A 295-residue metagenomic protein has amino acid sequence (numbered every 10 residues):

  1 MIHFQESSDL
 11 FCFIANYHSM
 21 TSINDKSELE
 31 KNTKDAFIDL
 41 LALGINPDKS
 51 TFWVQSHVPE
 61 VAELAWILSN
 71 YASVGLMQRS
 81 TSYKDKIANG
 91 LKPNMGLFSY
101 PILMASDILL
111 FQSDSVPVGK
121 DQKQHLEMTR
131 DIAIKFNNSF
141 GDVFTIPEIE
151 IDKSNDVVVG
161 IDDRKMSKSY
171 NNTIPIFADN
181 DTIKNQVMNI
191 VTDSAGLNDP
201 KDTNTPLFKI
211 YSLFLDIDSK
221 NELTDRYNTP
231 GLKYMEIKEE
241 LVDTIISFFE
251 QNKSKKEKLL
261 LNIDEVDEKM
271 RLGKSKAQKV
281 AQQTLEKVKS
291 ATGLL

Functional and structural regions predicted by a protein language model:
M1-S106, E257: N-terminal Rossmann-like or analogous alpha/beta NTP/dinucleotide-binding catalytic cores that position adenine
S7, V74-Q78, L110-P117, L215-L223 (+1 more regions): Short helix-capping/linker segments at secondary-structure and domain boundaries
N16-H18, D114-S115, V191: Short, histidine-centered active-site or binding-site loop motifs used for metal coordination, general acid-base
H18, L109, D162: Anionic group-transfer/hydrolysis microenvironments
E63-L64, R79-F140, F144-V159, K168: Classical nucleotidyltransferase
Q124, R130-L295: Conserved nucleotide- and phosphate/pyrophosphate-binding catalytic cores in adenylate/nucleotidyl-handling enzymes
